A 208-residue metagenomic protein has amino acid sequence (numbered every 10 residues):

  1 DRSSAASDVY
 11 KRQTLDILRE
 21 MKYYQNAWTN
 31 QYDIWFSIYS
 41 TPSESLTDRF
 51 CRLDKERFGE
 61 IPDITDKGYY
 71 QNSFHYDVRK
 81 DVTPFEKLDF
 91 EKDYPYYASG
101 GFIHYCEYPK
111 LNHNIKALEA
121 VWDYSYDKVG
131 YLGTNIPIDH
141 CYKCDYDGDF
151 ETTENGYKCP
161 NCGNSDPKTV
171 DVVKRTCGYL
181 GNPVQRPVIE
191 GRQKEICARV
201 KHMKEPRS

Functional and structural regions predicted by a protein language model:
D1-A6, Y10-Q13: Single conserved hydrophobic/aromatic residue that forms the stacking wall/gate of nucleotide- or nucleobase-binding
K11-Y24, I115-Y124: Well-ordered, non-membrane alpha-helical segments in soluble/globular domains
R19-W35: Secondary-structure transition/capping motifs at alpha-helix termini and the adjoining loop/turn into the next element
F36, P42-E151, V173: Catalytic alpha/beta core of large soluble enzyme barrels
G130-Y131, P137, I189-S208: Long, highly charged low-complexity segments enriched in Glu/Asp and Lys/Arg with interspersed Ser/Thr
D149-F150, D166-K168: Short functional micro-motifs and their immediate structural scaffolds
T153-N164: Cysteine-rich micro-motifs
K168-P183: Short acidic, low-complexity intrinsically disordered linear motifs used for protein-protein interactions
